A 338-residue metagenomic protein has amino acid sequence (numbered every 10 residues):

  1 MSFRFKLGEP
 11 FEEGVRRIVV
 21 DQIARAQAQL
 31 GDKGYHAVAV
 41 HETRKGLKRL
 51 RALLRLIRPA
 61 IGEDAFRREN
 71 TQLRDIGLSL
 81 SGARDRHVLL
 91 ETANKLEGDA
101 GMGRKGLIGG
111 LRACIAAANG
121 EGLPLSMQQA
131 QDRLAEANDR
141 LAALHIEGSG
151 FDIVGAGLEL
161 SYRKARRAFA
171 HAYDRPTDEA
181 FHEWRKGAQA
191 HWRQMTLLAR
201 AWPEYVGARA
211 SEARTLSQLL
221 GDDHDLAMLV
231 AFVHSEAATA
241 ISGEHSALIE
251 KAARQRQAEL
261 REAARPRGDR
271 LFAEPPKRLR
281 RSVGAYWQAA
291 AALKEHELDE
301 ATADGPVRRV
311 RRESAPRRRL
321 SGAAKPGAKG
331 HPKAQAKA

Functional and structural regions predicted by a protein language model:
M1-A338: Function-determining surface determinants
